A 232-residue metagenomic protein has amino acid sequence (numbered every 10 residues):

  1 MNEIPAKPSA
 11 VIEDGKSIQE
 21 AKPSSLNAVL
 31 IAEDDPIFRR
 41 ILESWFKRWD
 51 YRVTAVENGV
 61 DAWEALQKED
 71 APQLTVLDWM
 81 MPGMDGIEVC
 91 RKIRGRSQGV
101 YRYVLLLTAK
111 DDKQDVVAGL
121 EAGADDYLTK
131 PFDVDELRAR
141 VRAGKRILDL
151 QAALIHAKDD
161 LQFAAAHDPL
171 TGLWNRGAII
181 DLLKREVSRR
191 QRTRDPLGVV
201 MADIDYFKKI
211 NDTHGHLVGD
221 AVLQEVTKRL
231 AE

Functional and structural regions predicted by a protein language model:
R40-R48: Charged docking surfaces used in two-component/phosphorelay signaling
D50-N58, A65: Short hydrophobic/Thr-rich beta-strand motif most characteristic of the beta2 strand and flanking loop of CheY-like
L77-D78, T108: Active-site residues of response regulator receiver
M81, I93: Receiver (REC) domain active-site loop signature in two-component systems and cognate sites in sensor histidine kinases
V116, H156-W174, S188: Amphipathic HAMP/coiled-coil signal-transducing linker helices that couple sensory inputs to cytosolic output domains
N175-G198, D205-A231: Conserved long alpha-helical elements within nucleotide-processing catalytic cores of c-di-GMP signaling and class III
